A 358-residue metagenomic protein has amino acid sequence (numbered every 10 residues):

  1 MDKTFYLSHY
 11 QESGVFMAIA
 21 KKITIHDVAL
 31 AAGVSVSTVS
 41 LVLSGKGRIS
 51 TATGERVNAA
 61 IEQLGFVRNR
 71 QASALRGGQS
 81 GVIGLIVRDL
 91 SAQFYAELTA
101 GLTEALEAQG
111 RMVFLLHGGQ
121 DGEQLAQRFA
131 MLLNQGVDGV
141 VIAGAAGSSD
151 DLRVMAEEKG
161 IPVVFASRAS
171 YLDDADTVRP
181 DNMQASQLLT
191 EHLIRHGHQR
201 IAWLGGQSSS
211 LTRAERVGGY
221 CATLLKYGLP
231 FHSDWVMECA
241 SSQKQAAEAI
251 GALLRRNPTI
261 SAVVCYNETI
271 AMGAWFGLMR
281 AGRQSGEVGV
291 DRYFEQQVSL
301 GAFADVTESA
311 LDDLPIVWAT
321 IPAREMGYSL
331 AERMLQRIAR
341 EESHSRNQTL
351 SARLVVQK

Functional and structural regions predicted by a protein language model:
M1-Q79: N-terminal helix-turn-helix DNA-binding module of bacterial transcription factors
A31, V36-S40, L75-S91, H192 (+1 more regions): Short beta-strand segments enriched in small/hydrophobic residues
V67-G139, H232, C239: Amphipathic helical "hinge" segments at domain boundaries
R88-E97, L115-Q124, R168, V178-L188 (+5 more regions): Hinge/beta->alpha junction and helix N-cap segments in small-molecule ligand-binding domains
Q124-G136, Q245-T259: Short, well-structured alpha-helical segments in soluble
A126-A143, G147-Q184: Short beta-strand-centered segments that line the small-molecule binding cleft or hinge of alpha/beta clamshell
R256-K358: Flexible loop/turn connectors
